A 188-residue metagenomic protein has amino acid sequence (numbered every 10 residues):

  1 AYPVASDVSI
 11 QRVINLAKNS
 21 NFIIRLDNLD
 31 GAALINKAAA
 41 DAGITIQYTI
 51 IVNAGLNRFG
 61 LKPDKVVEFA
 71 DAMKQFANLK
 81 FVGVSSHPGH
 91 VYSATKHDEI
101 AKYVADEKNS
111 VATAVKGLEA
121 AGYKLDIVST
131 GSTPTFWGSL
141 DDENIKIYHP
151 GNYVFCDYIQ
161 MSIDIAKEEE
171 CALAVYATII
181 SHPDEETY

Functional and structural regions predicted by a protein language model:
A1-S93: Active-site-proximal beta-alpha core segment in soluble small-molecule metabolic enzymes
D98, K102-Y188: Active-site anion/phosphate-binding pocket segments in diverse small-molecule metabolic enzymes
